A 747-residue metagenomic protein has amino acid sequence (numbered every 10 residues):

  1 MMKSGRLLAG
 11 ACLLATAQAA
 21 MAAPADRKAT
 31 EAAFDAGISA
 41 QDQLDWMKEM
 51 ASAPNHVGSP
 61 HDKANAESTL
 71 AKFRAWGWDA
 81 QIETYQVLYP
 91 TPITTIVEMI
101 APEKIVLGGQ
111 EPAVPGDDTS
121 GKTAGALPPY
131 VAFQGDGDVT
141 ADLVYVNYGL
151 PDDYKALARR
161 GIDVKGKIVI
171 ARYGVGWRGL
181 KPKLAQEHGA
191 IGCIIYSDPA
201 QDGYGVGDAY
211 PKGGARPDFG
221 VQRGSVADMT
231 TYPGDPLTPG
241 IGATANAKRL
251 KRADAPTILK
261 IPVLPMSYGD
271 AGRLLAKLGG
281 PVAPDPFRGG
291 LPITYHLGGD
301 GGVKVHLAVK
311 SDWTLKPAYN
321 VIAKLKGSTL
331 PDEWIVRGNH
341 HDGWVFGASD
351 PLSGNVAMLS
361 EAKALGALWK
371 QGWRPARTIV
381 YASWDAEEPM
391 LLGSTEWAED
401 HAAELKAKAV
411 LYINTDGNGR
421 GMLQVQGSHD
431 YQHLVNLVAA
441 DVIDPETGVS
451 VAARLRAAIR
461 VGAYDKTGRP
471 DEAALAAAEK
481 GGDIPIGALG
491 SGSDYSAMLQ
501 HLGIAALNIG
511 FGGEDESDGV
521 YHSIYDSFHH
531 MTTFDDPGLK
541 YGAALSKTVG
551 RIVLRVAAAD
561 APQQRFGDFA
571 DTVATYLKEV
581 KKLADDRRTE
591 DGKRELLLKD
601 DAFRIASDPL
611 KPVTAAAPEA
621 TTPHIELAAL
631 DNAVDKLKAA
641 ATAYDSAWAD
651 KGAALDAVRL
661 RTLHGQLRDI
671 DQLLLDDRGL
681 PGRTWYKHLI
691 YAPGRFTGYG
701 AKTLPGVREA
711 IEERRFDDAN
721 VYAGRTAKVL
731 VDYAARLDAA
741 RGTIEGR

Functional and structural regions predicted by a protein language model:
M2-M21: Gram-negative bacterial Sec-dependent N-terminal signal peptides
P24-A29, A36, K48-D163, P199 (+2 more regions): Noncatalytic luminal/extracellular "stalk/propeptide" segments of secretory-pathway proteins
T30-G37, A51-P60, Y130, Q134 (+12 more regions): Second-shell loop/turn segments in exported
K104, G135, R216-V282, L330 (+5 more regions): Metal-dependent peptidase/peptidase-like ectodomains
G121-A156, Y232-S349, K363, A367-Q371: Soluble metallo-hydrolase cores and metallopeptidase-like ectodomains found primarily in the secretory/periplasmic
N147-G213, S328, D332, W344 (+3 more regions): A conserved hydrophobic secondary-structure block that centers on an alpha-helix together with its immediately flanking
V321, R337-L391, E396, V549-I552: Alpha-helical metal-binding/catalytic segments enriched in His/Glu/Asp
D656-R747: C-terminal amphipathic alpha-helical interaction region
